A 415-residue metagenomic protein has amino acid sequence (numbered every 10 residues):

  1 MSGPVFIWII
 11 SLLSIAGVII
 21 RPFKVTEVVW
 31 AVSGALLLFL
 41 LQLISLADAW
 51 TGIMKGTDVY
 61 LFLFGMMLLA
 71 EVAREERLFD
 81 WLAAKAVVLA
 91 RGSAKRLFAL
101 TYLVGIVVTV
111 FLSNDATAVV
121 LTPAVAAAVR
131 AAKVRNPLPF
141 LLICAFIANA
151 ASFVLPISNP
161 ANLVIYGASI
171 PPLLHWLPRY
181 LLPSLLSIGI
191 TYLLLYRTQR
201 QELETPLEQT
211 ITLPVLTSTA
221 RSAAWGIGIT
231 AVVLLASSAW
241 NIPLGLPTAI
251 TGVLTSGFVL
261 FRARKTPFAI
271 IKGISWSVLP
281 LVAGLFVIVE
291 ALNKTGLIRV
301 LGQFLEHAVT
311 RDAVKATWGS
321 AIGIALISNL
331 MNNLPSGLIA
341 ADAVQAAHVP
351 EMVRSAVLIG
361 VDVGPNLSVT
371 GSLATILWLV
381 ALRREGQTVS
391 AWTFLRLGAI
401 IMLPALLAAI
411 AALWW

Functional and structural regions predicted by a protein language model:
M1-G3, P22-V25, D48-V59, L173-P183 (+6 more regions): Interfacial loop-to-helix junctions that mark the boundaries of transmembrane helices in multi-pass membrane
M1-I9, G56-L68, N114-A118, A150-F153 (+6 more regions): Structural signature of hydrophobic alpha-helical transmembrane segments
G3-I15, F23-I44, G56-L68, V120 (+3 more regions): Hydrophobic mid-bilayer segments of alpha-helices in multi-pass membrane transport proteins, especially secondary
L46-L138, V278-V349: Membrane-embedded alpha-helical segments and adjacent helix-loop junctions characteristic of multi-pass solute
G92-L100, A131-I143, P171-L182, V314 (+2 more regions): Membrane-interface alpha-helices at helix entry/exit sites of multi-pass transporters
T109-V119, L138-S169, T191-Y196, A325-A341 (+1 more regions): Alpha-helical transmembrane segments and, especially, the helix-loop junctions at the ends of these helices
R135-L138, V154, L174-S218, S222 (+1 more regions): Juxtamembrane and boundary regions of transmembrane helices in multi-pass small-molecule transporters and channels
I188-T266: Long, contiguous bundles of hydrophobic transmembrane helices that form the permeation core of multi-pass
